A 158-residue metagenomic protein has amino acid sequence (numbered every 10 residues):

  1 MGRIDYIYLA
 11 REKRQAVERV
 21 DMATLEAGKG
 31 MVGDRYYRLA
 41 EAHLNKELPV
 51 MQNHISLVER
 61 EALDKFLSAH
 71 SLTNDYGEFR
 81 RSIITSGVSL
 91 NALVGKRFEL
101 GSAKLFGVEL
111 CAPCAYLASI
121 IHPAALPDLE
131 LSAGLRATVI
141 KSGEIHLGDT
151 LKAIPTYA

Functional and structural regions predicted by a protein language model:
M1-A158: Metal-cofactor-dependent catalytic cores
